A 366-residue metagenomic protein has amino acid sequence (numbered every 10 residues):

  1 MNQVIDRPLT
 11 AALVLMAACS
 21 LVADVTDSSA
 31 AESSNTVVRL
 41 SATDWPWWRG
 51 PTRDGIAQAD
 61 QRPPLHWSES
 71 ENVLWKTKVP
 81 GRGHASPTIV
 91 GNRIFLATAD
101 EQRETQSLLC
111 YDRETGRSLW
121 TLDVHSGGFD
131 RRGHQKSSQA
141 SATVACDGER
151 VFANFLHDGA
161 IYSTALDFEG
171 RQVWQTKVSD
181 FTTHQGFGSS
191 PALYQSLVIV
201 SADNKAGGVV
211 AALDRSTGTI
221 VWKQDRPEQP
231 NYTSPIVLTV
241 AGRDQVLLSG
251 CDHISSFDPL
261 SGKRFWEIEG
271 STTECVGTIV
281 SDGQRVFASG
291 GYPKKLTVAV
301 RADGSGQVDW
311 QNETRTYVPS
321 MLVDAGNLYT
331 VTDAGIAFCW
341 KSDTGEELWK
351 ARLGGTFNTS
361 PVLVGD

Functional and structural regions predicted by a protein language model:
M1-A12: Bacterial N-terminal signal peptides that target proteins for export
T10-S20: Bacterial N-terminal signal peptides
L21-D366: Noncatalytic, solvent-exposed loop/strand surfaces of beta-propeller-type extracellular/periplasmic domains
